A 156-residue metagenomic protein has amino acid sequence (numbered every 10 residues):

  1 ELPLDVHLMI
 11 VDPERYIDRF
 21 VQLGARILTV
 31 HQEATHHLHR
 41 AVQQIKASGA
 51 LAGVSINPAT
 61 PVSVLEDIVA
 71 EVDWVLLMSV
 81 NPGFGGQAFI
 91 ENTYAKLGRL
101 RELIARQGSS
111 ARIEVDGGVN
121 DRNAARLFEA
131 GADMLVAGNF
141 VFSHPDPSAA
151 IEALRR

Functional and structural regions predicted by a protein language model:
P3, R15-R19, A25-R112: Conserved anion-binding
F20, V75, L100, D116 (+3 more regions): Conserved, mostly hydrophobic/aromatic
H36, R40, N120, S148 (+1 more regions): Expand to "…catalyze enediolate/carbanion chemistry for C-C bond making/breaking, isomerization, decarboxylation
I45, F128, F140-R156: C-terminal helical cap(s) of enzyme catalytic domains, especially alpha/beta-barrels
G118-A130: Acidic, divalent-metal-coordinating active-site segment for phosphoryl/phosphodiester hydrolysis, typified by short
